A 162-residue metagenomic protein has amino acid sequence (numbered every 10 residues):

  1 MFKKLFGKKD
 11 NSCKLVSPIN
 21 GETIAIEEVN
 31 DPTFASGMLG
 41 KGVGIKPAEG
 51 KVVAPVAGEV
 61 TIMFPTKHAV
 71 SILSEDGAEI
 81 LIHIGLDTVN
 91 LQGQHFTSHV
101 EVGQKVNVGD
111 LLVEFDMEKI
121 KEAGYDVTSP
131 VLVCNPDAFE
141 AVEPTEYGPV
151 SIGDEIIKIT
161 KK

Functional and structural regions predicted by a protein language model:
M1-K162: Contiguous, well-folded functional domains in the mature portion of proteins
